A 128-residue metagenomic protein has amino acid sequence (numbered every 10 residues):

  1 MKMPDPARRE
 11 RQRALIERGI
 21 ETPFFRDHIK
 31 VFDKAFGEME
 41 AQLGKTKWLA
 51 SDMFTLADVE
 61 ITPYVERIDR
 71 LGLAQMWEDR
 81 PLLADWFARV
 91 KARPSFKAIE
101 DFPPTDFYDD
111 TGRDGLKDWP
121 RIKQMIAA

Functional and structural regions predicted by a protein language model:
M1-A88: GST-like fold's C-terminal all-alpha helical module
A84-A128: Long, positively charged, glycine-interspersed low-complexity recognition regions
